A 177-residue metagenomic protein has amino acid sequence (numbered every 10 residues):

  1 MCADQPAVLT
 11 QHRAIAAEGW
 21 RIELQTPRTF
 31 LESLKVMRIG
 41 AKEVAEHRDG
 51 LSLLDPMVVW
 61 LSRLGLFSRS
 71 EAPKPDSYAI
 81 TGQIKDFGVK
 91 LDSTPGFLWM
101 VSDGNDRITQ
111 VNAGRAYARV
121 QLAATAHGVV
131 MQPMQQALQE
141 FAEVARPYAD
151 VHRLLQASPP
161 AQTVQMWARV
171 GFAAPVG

Functional and structural regions predicted by a protein language model:
M1-G177: Acidic, surface-exposed loops and disordered segments
